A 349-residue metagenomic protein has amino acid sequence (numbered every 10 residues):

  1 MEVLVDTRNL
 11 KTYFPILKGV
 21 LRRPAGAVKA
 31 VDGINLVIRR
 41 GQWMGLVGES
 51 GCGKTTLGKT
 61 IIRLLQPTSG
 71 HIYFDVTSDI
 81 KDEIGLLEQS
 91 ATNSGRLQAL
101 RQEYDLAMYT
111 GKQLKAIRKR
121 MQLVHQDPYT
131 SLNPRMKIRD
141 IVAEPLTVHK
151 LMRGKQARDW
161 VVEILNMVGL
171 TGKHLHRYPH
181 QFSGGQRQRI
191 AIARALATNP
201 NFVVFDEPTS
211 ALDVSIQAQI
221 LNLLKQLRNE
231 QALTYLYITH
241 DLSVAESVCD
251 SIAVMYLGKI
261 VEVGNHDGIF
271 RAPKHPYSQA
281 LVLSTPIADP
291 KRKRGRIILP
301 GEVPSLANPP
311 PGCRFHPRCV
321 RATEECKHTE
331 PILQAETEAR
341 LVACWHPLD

Functional and structural regions predicted by a protein language model:
L17, L21, N93, A99-E103 (+2 more regions): Charged, flexible cofactor/metal-binding loops and thiol motifs
R63, F202-P208, L212, I216-R294: P-loop NTP-binding/switch modules centered on Walker-like glycine-rich loops
G70-Y104: Conserved ABC transporter NBD signature motif
Q98, K155-K173, V282: Conserved ABC ATPase "signature" region
Y178-F182, Q186: Conserved ABC ATPase signature
A197-N201: A short, proline-enriched helix->beta-strand linker immediately N-terminal to the Walker B motif in ABC-type P-loop
